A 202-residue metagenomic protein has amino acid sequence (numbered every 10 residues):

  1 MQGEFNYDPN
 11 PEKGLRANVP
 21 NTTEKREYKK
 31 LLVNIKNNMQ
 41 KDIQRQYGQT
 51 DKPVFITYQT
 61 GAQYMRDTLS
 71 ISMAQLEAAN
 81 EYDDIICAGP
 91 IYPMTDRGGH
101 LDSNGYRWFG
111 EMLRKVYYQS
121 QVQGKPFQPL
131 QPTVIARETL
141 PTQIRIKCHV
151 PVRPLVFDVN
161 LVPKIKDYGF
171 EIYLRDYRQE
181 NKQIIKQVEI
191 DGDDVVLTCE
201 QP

Functional and structural regions predicted by a protein language model:
M1-P202: Cell-envelope and extracellular/periplasmic
